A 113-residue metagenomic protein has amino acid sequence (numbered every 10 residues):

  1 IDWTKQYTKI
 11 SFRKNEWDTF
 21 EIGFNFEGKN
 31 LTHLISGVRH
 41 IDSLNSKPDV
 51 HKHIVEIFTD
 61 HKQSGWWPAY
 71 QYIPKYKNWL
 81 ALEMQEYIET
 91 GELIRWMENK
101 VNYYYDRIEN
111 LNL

Functional and structural regions predicted by a protein language model:
I1-E83: Polyanion-binding interface signature
I1-S11, I94-R95, N99-L113: Contiguous, amphipathic alpha-helical segments that mediate oligomerization or scaffolding in large protein assemblies
D49-H53, E92, Y103: Exposed alpha-helical structural elements
Y72-R95, N102, N110-L113: Accessory terminal regions of nucleic-acid processing enzymes
